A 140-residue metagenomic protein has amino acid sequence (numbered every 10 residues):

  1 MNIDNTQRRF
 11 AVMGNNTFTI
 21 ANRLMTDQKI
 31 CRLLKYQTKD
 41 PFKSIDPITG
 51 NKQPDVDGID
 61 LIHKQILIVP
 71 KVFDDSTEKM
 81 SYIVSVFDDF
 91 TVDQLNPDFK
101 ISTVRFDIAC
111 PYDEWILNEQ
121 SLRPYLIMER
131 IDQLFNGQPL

Functional and structural regions predicted by a protein language model:
M1-D93: Small/polar-rich, solvent-exposed N-terminal microdomains that initiate assembly or binding
D4-T6, W115-R123: Short, flexible/disordered intra-domain loops and linkers
I20, L24, S85, F106 (+2 more regions): Generic low-polarity alpha-helical segments
S76-T77, L122-L140: Acidic-leaning, charged glycine-interspersed low-complexity segments
F90, P111, N136: Residue-level marker of positions within ordered structural domains that often coincide with functionally constrained
Q94-D98, Q120: Short histidine-centered beta-strand/loop micro-motifs that create catalytic or ligand/metal-coordination sites
D98-E114, I131: Oligomerization/assembly interface segments of phage tail-like spikes and tubes
